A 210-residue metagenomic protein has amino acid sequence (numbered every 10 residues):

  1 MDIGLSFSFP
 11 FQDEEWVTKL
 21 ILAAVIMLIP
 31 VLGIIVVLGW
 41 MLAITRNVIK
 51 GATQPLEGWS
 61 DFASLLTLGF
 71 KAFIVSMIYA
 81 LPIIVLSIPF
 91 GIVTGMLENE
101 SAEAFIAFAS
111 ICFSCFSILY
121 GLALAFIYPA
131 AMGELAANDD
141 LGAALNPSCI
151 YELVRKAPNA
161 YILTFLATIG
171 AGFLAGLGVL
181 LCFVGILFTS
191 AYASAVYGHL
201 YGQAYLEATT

Functional and structural regions predicted by a protein language model:
D2-M27, W59-V85, L124-L177, G198 (+1 more regions): Interfacial aromatic "cap" segments that immediately flank transmembrane helices in multipass membrane proteins
M27-K50, A104-A144, G172-T210: Selective recognition of hydrophobic, aromatic-rich stretches within alpha-helical transmembrane segments of polytopic
L32-I92, M96: Selected alpha-helical membrane-embedding segments in polytopic membrane proteins
I84, I88-V93, A109-C115, G170: Alpha-helical hydrophobic membrane-insertion segments
M96-I106: Membrane-interfacial hairpin junctions
